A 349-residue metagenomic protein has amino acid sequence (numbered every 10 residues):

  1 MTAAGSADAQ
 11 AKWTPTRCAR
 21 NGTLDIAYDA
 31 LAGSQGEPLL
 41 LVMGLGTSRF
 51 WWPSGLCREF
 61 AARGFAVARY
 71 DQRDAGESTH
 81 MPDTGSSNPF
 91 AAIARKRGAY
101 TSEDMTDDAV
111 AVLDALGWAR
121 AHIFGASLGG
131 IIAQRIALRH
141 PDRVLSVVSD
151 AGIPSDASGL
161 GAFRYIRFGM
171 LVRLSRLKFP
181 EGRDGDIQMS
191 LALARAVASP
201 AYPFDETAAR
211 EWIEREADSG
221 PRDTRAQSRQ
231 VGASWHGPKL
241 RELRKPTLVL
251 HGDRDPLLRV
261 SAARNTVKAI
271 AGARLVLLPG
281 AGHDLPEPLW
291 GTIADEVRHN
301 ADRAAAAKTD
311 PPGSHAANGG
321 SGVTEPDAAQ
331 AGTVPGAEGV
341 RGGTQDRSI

Functional and structural regions predicted by a protein language model:
G5-D25: N-terminal cap/lid segment of alpha/beta-hydrolase-fold proteins
G22-I93: Conserved HGGG/HGGXW glycine-rich cap/lid loop of the alpha/beta-hydrolase fold
E103-A121: Conserved acidic catalytic loop of the alpha/beta-hydrolase fold
A119-G161: Conserved hydrolase catalytic core segment
A162-P238, K245, N265: Alpha/beta-hydrolase
L243, V249-H251: Short beta-strand/loop motif that positions the catalytic acidic residue of the alpha/beta-hydrolase fold
P256-A262: Conserved alpha/beta-hydrolase "acid-adjacent" motif
A273-N318, I349: Catalytic active-site module of serine/aspartate enzymes centered on a nucleophile-bearing elbow/loop
